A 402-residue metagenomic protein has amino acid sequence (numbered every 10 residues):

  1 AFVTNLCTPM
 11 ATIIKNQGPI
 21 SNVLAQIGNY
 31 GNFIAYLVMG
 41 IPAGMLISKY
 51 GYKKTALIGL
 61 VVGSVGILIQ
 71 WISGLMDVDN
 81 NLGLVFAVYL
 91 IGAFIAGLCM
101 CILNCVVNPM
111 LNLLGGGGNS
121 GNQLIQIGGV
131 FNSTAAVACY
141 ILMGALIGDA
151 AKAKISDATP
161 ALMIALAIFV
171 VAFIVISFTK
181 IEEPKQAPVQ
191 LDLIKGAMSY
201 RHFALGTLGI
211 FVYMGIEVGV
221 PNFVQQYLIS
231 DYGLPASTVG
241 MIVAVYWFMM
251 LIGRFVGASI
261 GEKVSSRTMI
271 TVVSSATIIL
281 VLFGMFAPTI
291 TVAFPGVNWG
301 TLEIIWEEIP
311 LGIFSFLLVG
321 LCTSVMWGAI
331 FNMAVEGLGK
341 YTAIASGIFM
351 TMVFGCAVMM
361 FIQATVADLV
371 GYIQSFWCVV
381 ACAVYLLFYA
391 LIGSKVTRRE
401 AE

Functional and structural regions predicted by a protein language model:
A1-N22, N104-N108, V220-L228: Extracytoplasmic
C7-T8, S199-A244: Extracytoplasmic gate region of multi-pass secondary transporters
I27-L46, A244-V256, G355-V358: Central cavity-lining transmembrane alpha-helices of secondary-active solute carriers, predominantly the Major
V38-F86: Conserved MFS/SLC helix-loop-helix module at the cytosolic interface between two early adjacent transmembrane helices
V61-L82, A276-I305: C-terminal ends and interior cores of transmembrane alpha-helices in multi-pass membrane transporters/permeases
F86, L90-V130: Cytoplasmic helix-loop-helix junction between adjacent transmembrane helices in 12-TM secondary transporters
N108, G121-K180: Helix-loop-helix hairpin linking two adjacent transmembrane segments in secondary transporters
